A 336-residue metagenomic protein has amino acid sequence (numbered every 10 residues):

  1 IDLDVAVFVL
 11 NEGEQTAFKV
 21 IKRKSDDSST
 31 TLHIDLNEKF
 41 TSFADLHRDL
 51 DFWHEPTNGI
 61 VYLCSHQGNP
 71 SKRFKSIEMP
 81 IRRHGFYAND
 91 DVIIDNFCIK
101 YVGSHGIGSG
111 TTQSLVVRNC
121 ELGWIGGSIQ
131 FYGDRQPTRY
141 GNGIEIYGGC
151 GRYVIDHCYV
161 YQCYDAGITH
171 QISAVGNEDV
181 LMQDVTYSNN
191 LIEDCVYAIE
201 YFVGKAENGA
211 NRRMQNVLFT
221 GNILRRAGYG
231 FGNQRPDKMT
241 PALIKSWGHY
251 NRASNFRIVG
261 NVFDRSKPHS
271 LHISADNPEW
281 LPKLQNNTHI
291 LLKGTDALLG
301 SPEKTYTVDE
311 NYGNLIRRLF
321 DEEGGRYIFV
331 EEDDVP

Functional and structural regions predicted by a protein language model:
I1-D49, W53-E55, N251-V259, S266 (+1 more regions): Acidic, glycine- and Ser/Thr-rich low-complexity intrinsically disordered tracts in extracellular/secreted proteins
I1-Y101, G108, S128-R139: Extracellular polysaccharide-degrading/modifying enzymes targeting complex plant/algal/animal polysaccharides
D2-V5, D49, E78-G85, Y101-G108 (+6 more regions): Extracellular beta-strand/beta-solenoid scaffold signature
E12, N58, Q67, H84 (+10 more regions): Feature targets compositionally biased, intrinsically disordered low-complexity regions with long contiguous runs
T16, T30-T31, T41, T57 (+10 more regions): Residue-identity detector for threonine
N69, E207, M214, K238-G248 (+1 more regions): Secondary-structure junction/capping motif
D90-Y101, Q113-G133, Y140-G143, C150-Q171 (+6 more regions): Right-handed parallel beta-helix
